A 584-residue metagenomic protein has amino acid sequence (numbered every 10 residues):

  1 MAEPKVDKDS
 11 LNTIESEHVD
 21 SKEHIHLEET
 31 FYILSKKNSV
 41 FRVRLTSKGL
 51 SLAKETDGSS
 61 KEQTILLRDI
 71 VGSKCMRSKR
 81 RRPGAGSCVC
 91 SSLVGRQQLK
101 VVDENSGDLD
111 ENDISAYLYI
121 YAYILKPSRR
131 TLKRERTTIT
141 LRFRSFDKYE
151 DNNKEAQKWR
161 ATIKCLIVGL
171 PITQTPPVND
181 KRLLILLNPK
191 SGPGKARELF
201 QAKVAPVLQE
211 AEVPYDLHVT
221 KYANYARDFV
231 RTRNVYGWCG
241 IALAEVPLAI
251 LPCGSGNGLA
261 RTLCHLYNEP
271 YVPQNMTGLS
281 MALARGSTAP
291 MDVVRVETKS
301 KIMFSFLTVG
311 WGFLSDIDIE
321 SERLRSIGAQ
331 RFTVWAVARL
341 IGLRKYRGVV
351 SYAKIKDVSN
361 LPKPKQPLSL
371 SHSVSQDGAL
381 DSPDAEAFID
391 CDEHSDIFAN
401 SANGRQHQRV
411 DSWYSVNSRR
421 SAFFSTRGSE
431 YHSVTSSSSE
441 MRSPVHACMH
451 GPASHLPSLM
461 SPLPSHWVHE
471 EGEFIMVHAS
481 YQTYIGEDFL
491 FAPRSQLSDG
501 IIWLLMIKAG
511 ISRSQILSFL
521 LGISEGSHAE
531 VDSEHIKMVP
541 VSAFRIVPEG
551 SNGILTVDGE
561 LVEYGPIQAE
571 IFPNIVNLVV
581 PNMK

Functional and structural regions predicted by a protein language model:
A2-L243: ATP/NTP phosphate-donor binding region
E28-T30, S35-S39, D57-S59, V102-G107 (+12 more regions): Eukaryotic intrinsically disordered and solvent-exposed regulatory patches
N38, K48-S51, D57-G58, G72 (+13 more regions): Conserved beta-strand elements of beta-rich interaction domains across eukaryotes, especially beta-propellers
V43, L50, I70, W159 (+12 more regions): Structural signal for hydrophobic/aromatic residues that build the beta-strand cores of folded beta-sheet domains
S51-A53, S59-K61, R80-R82, P127-R130 (+14 more regions): Eukaryotic short linear interaction motifs
K148, N153, Q157-A161, V541-S542 (+1 more regions): Generic C-terminus detector
T220-Y222, D228, V235-C239, E245-Q482: Catalytic core of DAGKc-family lipid kinases
G286, A336-Y352, M441-P444, A453-H455 (+3 more regions): Catalytic phosphate-donor-binding core of small-molecule kinases
